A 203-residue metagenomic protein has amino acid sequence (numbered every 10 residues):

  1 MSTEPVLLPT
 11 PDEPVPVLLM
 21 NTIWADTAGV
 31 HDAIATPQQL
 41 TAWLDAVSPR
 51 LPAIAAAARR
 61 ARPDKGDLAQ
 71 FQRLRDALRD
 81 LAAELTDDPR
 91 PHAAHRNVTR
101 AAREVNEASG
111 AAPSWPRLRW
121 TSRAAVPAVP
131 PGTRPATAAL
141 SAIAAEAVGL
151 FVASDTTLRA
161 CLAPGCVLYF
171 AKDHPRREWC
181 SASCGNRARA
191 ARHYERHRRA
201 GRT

Functional and structural regions predicted by a protein language model:
M1-A160, V167-Y169, T203: Short helix-coil boundary/hinge micro-motifs
L18, A188-A191: Alpha-helical elements of the RecA-like P-loop NTPase motor core of helicases
A163-G165, A182-S183: Short, cysteine/histidine-rich loop/knuckle motifs that typically chelate Zn2+
G165-F170, A188: Cys/His-rich microdomains that often coordinate metals
Y169-F170, W179, H193-Y194: Aromatic side chains
P175-G185: Cysteine-rich micro-motifs
R192-T203: Contiguous alpha-helical segments
